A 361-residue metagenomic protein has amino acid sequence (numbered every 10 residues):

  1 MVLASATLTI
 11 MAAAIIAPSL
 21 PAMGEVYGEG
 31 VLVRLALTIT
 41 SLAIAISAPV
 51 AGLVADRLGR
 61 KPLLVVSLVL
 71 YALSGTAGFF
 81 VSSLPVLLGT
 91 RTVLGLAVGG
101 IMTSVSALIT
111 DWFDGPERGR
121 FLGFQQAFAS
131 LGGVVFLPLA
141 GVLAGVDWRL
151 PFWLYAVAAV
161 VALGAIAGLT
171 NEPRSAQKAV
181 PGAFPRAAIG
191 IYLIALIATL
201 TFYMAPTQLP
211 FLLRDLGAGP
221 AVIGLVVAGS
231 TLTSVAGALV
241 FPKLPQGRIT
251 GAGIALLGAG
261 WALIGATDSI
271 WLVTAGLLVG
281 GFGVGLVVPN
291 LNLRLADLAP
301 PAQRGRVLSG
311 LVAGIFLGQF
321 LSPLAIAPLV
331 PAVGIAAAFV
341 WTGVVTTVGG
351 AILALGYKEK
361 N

Functional and structural regions predicted by a protein language model:
G28, G59, F80-V86, D114 (+1 more regions): Helix-breaking motifs and short loop linkers at transmembrane-helix boundaries and internal kinks in secondary membrane
I46-S83: Conserved MFS/SLC helix-loop-helix module at the cytosolic interface between two early adjacent transmembrane helices
A48-G59, A236-G247, V330: Helix-to-loop junctions at the C-terminal end of transmembrane segments in multipass secondary transporters
P62-T76, R248-L263: Structural signature of the two symmetry-related core transmembrane helices
L70, S74, P85-L94, W271-V279: Paired small-residue
T90-A129: Cytoplasmic helix-loop-helix junction between adjacent transmembrane helices in 12-TM secondary transporters
G115-R120, F124-G168: Helix-loop-helix hairpin linking two adjacent transmembrane segments in secondary transporters
L298-I335, T342: A late C-terminal transmembrane helix in Major Facilitator Superfamily
